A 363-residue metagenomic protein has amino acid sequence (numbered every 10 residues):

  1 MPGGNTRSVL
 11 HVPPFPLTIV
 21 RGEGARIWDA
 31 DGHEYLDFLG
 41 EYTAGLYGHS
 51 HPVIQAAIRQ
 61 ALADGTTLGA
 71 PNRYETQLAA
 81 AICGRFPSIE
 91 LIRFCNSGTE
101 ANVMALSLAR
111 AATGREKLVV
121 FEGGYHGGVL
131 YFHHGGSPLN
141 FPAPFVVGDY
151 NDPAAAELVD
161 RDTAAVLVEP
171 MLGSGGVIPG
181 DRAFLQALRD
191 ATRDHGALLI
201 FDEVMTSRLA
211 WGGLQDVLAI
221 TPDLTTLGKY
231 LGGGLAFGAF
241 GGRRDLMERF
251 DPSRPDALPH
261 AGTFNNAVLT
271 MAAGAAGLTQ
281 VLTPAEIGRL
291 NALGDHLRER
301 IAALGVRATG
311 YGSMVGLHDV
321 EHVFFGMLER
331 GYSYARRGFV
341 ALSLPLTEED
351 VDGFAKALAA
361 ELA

Functional and structural regions predicted by a protein language model:
M1-A363: Conserved N-terminal phosphate-binding loop of PLP-dependent enzymes in the Aspartate aminotransferase
